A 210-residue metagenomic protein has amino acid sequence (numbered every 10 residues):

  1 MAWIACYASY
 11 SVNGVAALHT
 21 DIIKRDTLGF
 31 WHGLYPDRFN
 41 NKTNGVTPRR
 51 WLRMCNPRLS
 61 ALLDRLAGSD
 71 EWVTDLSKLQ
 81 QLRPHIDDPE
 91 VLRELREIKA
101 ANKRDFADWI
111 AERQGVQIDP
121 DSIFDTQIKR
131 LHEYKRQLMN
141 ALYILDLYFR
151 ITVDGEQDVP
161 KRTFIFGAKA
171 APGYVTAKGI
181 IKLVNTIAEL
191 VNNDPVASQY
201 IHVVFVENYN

Functional and structural regions predicted by a protein language model:
M1-N210: Catalytic cores of glycan-processing enzymes that make or break glycosidic bonds
